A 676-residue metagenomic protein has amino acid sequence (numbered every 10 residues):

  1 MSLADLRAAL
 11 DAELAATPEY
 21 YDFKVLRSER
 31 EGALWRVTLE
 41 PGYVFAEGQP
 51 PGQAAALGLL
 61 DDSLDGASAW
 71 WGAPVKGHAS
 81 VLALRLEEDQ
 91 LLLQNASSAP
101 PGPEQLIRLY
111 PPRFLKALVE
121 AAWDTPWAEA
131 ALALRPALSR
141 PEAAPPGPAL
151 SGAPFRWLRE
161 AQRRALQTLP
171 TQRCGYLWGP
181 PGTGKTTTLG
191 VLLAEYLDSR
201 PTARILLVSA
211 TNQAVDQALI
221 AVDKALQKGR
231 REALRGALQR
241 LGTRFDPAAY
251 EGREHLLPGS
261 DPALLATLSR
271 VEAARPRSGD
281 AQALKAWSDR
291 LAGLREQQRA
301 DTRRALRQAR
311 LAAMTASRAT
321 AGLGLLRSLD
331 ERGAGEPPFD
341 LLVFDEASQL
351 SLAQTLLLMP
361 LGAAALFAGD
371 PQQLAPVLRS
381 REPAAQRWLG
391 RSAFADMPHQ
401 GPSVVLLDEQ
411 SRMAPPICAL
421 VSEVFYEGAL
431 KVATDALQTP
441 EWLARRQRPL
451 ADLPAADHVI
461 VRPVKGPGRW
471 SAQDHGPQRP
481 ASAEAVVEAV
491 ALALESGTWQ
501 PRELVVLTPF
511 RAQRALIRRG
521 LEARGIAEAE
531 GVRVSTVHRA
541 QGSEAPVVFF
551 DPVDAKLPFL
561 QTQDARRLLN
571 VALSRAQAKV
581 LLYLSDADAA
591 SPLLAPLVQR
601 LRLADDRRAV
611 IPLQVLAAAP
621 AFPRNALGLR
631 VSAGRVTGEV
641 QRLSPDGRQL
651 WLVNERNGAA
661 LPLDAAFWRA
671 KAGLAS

Functional and structural regions predicted by a protein language model:
M1-R164, R235, L241, D246-A274: Pre-ATPase regulatory/linker segments immediately N-terminal to the P-loop/RecA-like helicase/translocase core
W35, G647-W651: Short aromatic-glycine-enriched beta-strand elements
G72-A79, L629-T637: Short coil-to-beta-strand transition motifs
L93-N95, L650-E655: SH3/SH3-like beta-barrel fold
P136-H255, R307-K431, D588: ASCE P-loop NTPase helicase motor core
S199-A203, S317-A319, L329-G628: Conserved helicase motor core of SF1/SF2 NTP-dependent helicases
A273-T315: Conserved P-loop NTPase mechanochemical-coupling segment
N657-S676: Intrinsically disordered, low-complexity, charged/polar segments
